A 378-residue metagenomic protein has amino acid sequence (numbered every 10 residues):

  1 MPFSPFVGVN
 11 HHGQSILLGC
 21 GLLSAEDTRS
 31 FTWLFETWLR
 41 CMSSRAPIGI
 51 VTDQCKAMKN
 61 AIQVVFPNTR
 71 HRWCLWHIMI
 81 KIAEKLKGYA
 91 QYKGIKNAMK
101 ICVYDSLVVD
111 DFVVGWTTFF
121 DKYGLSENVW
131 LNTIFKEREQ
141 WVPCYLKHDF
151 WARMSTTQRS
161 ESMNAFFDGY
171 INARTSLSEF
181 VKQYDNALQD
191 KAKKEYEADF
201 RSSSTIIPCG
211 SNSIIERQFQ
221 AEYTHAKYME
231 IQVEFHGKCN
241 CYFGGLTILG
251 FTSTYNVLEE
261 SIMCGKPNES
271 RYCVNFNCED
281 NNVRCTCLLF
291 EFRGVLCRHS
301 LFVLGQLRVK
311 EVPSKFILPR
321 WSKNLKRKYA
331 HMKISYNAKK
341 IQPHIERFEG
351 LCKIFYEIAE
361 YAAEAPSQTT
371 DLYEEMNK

Functional and structural regions predicted by a protein language model:
P2, L18, L34-W38, S162 (+1 more regions): Short, hydrophobic/aromatic alpha-helical segments in well-folded domains
P2-Q14, L23: Short conserved beta-strand segments at catalytic cores or DNA/RNA-binding microdomains of nucleic-acid binding
V9-Q14, W38-A46, V64-R70, L307-K310: Secondary-structure transition/capping motifs at alpha-helix termini and the adjoining loop/turn into the next element
Q14, L18-C20, G49-A57, A61-I101 (+2 more regions): Conserved beta-strand -> loop -> alpha-helix junction used to position metal-binding or nucleic-acid-contacting
C20-S43: Active-site beta-loop-alpha junctions of metal-dependent nucleic acid enzymes, especially the RNase H-like/DDE
T28-F31, Y92, R293-G294, S314-K315: Short, charged, low-complexity patches
S30-T37, A57, A61, K81 (+1 more regions): Alpha-helical scaffold elements adjacent to nucleotide-binding pockets in ATP/GTP-utilizing enzyme cores
L39, S43, Y104-L107, V114-L131 (+1 more regions): Charge-rich, intrinsically disordered regulatory segments
